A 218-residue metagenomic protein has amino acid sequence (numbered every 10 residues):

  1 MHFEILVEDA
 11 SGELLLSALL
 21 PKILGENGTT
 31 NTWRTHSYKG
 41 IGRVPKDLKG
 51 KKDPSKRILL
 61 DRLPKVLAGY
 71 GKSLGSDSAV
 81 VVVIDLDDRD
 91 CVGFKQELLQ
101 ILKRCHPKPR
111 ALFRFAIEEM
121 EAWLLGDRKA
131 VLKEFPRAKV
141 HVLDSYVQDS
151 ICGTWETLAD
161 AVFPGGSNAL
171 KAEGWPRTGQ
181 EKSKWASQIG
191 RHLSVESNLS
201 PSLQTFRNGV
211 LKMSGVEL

Functional and structural regions predicted by a protein language model:
H2, E13-L218: C-terminal accessory helical subdomains adjacent to catalytic cores in phosphodiester- and nucleotide-handling enzymes
I5: Conserved SAM-binding loop
E8-D9: Helix N-cap/beta->alpha junction signal
